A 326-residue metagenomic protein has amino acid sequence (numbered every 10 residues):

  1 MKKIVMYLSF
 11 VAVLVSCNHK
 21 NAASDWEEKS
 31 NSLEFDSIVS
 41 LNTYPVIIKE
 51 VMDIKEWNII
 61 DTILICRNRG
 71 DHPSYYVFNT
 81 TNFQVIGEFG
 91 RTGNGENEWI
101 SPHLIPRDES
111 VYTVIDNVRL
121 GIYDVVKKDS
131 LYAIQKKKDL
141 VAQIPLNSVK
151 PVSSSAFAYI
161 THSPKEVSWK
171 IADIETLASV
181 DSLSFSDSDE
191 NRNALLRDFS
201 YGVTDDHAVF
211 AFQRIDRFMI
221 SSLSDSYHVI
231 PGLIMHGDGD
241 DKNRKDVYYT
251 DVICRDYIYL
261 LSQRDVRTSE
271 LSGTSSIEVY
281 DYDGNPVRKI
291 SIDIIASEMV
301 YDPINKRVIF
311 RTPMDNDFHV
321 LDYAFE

Functional and structural regions predicted by a protein language model:
V15-S16: C-terminal motif of bacterial Sec signal peptides marking the signal peptidase cleavage site
W26-M52, Y282-N285: A short helix->beta-strand "capping" segment at the edge of beta-propeller domains
N42-P73, Y259-S262: Beta-strand-rich domains and repeat architectures in extracellular enzymes and scaffolds, especially beta-propellers
E50, G90, G95-E98, H236-K242 (+1 more regions): Conserved blade-ending motifs and adjacent loop-strand segments that build the rim/top face of beta-propeller domains
D53-I59, P102-R107, N147-S153, L195-D205 (+3 more regions): Structural signature of eukaryotic scaffold interfaces centered on beta-propeller domains
Q84-N117, K138-L140, D187-E190, D293-A296: Blade-loop segments of beta-propeller domains
K170-D173, G273-N285, D322-F325: Beta-propeller blade signature
N243-V279: Loop/turn-rich, solvent-exposed surfaces of beta-rich toroidal or solenoidal domains
